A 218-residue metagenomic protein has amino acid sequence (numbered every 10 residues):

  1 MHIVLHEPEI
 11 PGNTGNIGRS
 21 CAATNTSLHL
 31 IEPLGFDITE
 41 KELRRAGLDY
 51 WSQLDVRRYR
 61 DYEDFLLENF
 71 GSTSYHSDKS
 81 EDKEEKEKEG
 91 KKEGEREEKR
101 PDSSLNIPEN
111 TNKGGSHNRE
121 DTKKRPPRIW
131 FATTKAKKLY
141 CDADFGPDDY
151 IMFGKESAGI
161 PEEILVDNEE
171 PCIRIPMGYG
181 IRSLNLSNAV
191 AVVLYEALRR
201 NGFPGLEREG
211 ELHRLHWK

Functional and structural regions predicted by a protein language model:
M1-K218: Post-transcriptional modification and biogenesis factors for structured RNAs of the translation apparatus
